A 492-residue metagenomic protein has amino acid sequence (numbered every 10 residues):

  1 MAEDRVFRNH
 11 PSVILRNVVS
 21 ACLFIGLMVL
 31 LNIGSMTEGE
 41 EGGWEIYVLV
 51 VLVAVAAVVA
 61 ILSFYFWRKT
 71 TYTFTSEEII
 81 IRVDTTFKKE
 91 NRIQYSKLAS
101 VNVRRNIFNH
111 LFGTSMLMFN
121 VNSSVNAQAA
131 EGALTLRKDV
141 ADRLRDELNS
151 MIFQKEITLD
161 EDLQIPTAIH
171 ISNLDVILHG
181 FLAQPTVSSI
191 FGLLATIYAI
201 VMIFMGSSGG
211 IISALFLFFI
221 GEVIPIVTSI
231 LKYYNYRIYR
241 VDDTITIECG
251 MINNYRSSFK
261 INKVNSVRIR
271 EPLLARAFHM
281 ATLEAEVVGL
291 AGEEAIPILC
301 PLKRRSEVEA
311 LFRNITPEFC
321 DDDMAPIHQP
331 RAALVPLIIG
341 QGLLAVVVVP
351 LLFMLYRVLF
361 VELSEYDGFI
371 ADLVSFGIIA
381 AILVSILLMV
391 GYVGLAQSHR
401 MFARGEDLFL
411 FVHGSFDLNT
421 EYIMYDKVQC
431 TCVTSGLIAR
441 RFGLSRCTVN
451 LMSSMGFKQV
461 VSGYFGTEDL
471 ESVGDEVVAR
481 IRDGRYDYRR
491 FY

Functional and structural regions predicted by a protein language model:
M1-Y492: N-terminal basic, Ser/Thr-rich segments that initiate or prime the first beta/alpha elements at protein or domain
